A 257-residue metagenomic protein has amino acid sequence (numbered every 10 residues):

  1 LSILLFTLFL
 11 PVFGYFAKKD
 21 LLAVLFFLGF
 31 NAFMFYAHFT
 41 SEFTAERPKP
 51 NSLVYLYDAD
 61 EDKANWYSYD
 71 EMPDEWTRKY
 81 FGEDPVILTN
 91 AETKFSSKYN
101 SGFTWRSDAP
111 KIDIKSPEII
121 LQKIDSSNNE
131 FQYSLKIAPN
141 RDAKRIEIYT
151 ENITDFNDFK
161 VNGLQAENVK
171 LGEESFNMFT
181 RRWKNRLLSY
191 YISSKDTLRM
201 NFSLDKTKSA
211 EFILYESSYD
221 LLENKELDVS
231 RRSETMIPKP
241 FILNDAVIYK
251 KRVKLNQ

Functional and structural regions predicted by a protein language model:
L1-Q122: Alpha-helical transmembrane segments of integral membrane proteins
L53-Y55, W66-S68, N129, N140-D142 (+2 more regions): Aromatic-residue detector
D62, S127-N129, E173, R181: Intrinsic-disorder/low-complexity loop/linker signature
T104-D108, E130-Q132, L171-S175: N-terminal start-of-chain detector that recognizes signal peptides and the immediate post-cleavage beginning
P110-E130, N140-K144, N157: C-terminal soluble domains/tails of integral membrane proteins
S134-Q257: Solvent-exposed soluble domains appended to multi-pass membrane proteins
